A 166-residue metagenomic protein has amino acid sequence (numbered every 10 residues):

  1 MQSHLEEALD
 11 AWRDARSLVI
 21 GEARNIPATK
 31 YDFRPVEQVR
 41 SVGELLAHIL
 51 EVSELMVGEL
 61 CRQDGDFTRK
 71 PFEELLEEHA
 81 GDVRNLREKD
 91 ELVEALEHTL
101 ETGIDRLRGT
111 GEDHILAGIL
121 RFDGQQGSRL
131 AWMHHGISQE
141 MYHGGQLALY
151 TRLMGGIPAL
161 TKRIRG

Functional and structural regions predicted by a protein language model:
M1-A11: Extreme N-terminal tail/first-helix region
L9-R13, S17-I20, K30-E78, G118-G166: Short, contiguous alpha-helical
L18-G21, N25, H98-R106, Q146: Solvent-exposed, charged/polar functional surfaces in cytosolic regulatory/catalytic domains
A23-A28, G111: Short secondary-structure junctions
E78-L120, G127-M141: Acidic/histidine-rich alpha-helical segments that form the ligand environment of transition-metal centers
